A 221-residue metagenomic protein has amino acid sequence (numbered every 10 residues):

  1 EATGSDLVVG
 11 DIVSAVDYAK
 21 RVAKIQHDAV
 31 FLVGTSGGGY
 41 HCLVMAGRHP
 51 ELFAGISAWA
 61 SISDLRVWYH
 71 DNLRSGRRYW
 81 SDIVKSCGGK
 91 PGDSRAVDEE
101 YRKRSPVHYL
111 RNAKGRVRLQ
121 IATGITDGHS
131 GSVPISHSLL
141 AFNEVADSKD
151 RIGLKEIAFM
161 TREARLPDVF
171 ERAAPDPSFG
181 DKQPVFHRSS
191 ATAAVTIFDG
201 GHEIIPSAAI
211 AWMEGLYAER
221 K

Functional and structural regions predicted by a protein language model:
E1-A2, G37-G39, I62-L65, I125-H129 (+1 more regions): Solvent-exposed loop/turn segments at secondary-structure junctions within structured extracellular/periplasmic domains
T3-A23: Alpha/beta-hydrolase active-site loop
Y18-V22, Q26-S75: Primarily recognizes the serine-hydrolase "nucleophile elbow" in alpha/beta-hydrolase and SGNH/GDSL folds
A54-G55, S61-I62, R66-N112, R162-F179: Mobile cap/lid helix-loop segments that gate and shape the active-site cleft of serine hydrolases
P91, I125-A191: Active-site-adjacent alpha-helix of alpha/beta-hydrolase-fold enzymes
N112-L119, S189-A193: Short, proline-enriched alpha-helix->beta-strand connector loops that line the catalytic pocket of alpha/beta-hydrolase
I121-T123: Short beta-strand/loop motif that positions the catalytic acidic residue of the alpha/beta-hydrolase fold
H187-K221: Catalytic active-site module of serine/aspartate enzymes centered on a nucleophile-bearing elbow/loop
